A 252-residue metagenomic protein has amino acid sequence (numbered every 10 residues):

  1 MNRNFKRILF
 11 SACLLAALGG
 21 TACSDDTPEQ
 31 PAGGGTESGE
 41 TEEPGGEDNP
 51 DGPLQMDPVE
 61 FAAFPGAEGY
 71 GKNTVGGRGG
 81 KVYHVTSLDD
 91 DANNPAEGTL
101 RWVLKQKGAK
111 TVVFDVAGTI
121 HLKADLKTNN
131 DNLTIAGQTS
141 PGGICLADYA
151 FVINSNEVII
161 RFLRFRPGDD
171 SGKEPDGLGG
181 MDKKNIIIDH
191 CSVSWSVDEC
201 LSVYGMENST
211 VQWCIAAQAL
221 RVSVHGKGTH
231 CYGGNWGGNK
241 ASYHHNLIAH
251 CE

Functional and structural regions predicted by a protein language model:
M1-F10: Bacterial N-terminal signal peptides that target proteins for export
L15-Q55: Bacterial Sec-dependent N-terminal signal peptides
E43-T74: N-terminal carbohydrate-binding accessory modules
A62-V112: Acidic Gly/Asp/Thr-rich repetitive segments characteristic of extracellular carbohydrate-active and adhesion proteins
H84, G177, C200: Conserved beta-strand positions that form and line the central face of beta-propeller blades
D89-A92, A117-T119, T139-P141: Acidic glycine-/aspartate-rich tracts in secreted/extracellular proteins
E97-G108, I120-A136, I144-F162, P167-K184 (+1 more regions): Extracellular beta-strand-rich solenoid/capping regions of secreted or surface-exposed proteins that bind or remodel
N132, G137-Q138, N156-P167, D182-V197 (+2 more regions): Right-handed parallel beta-helix
